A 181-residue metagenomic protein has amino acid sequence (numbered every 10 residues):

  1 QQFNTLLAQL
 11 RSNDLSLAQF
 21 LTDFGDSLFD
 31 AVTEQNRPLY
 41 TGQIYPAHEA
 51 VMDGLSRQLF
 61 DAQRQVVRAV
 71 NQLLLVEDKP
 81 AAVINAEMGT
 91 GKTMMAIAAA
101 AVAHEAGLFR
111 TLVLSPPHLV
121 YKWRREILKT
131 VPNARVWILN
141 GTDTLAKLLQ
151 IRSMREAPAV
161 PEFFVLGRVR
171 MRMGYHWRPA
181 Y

Functional and structural regions predicted by a protein language model:
F3-L6, L15, D26-P80, T90-Y181: SF2 helicase/translocase NTPase motor core, specifically the RecA-like lobe 1 inter-motif segment between Walker
Q9: Residues that form generic nucleotide/phosphate-binding pockets
I84: Hydrophobic anchor at the beta1->P-loop junction of P-loop NTPases
